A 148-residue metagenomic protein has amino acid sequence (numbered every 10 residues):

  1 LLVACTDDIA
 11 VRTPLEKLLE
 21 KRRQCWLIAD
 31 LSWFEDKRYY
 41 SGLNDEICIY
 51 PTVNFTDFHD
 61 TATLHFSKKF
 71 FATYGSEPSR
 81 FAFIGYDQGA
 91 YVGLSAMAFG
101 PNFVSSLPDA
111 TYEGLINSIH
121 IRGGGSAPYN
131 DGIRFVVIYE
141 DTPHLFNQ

Functional and structural regions predicted by a protein language model:
L1-Q148: Extracytosolic ligand-binding ectodomains
